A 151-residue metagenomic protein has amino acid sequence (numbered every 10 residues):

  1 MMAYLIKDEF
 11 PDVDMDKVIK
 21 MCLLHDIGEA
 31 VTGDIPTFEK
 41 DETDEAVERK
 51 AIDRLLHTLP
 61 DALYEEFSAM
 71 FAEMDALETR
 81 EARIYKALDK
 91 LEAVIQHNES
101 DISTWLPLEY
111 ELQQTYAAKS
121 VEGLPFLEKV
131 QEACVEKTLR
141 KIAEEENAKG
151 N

Functional and structural regions predicted by a protein language model:
M1-N151: Active-site helical microenvironments for divalent-metal-assisted chemistry
